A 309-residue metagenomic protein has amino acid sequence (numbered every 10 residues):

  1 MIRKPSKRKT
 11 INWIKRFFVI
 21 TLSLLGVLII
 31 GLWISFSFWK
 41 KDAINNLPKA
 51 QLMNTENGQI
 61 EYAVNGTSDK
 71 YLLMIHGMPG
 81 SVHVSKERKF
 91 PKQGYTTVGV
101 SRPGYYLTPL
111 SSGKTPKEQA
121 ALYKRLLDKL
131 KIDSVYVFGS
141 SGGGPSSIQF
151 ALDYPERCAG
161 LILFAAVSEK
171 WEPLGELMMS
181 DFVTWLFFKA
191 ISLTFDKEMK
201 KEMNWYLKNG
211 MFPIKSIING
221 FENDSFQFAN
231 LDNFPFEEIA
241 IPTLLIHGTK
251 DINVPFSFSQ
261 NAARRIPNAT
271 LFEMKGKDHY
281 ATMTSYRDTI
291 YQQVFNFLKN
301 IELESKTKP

Functional and structural regions predicted by a protein language model:
V64-Y106: Conserved HGGG/HGGXW glycine-rich cap/lid loop of the alpha/beta-hydrolase fold
E118-V135: Conserved acidic catalytic loop of the alpha/beta-hydrolase fold
S134-E172: Conserved hydrolase catalytic core segment
L161-K189: Flexible "cap/lid" loop of the alpha/beta hydrolase fold
F188-F234: Alpha/beta-hydrolase
I239, L245-H247, D251: Short beta-strand/loop motif that positions the catalytic acidic residue of the alpha/beta-hydrolase fold
I252-F258: Conserved alpha/beta-hydrolase "acid-adjacent" motif
A269-P309: Catalytic active-site module of serine/aspartate enzymes centered on a nucleophile-bearing elbow/loop
